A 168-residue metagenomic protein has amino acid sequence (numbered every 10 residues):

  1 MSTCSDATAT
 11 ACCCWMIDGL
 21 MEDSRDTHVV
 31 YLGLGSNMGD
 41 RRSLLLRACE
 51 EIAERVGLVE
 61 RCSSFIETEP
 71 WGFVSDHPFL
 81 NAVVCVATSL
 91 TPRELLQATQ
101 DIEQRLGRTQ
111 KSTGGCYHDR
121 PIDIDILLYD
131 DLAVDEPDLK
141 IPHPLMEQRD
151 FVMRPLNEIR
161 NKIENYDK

Functional and structural regions predicted by a protein language model:
C4, C12-C14: Cysteine-centered motifs
W15, S63, W71-F79, L90-K168: Flexible, gly/pro- and Lys/Arg-enriched active-site loops
W15-V56, C62-E69: N-terminal beta1-alpha1 ligand-phosphate binding loop
A87: Glycine-rich and small/hydrophobic secondary-structure elements
